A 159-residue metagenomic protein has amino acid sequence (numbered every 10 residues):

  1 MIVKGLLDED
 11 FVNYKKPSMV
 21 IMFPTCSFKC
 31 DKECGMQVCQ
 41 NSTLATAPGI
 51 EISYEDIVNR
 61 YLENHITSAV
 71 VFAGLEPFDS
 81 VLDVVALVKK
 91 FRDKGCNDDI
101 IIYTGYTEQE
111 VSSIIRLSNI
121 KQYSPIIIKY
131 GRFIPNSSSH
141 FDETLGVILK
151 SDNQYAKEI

Functional and structural regions predicted by a protein language model:
M1-D8, Y14-K16, S53-D56, N64: N-terminal, charge-rich interaction modules
F11-I52: Canonical Radical SAM [4Fe-4S] cluster-binding loop centered on the CxxxCxxC motif and its immediate flanking residues
M19, V70, I100-I102, Y130: Hydrophobic faces of well-ordered beta-strands that scaffold small-molecule active sites in alpha/beta enzyme cores
F23-T25, G74, I102-T104: A cross-domain feature marking catalytic cores of carbohydrate-active enzymes and several ubiquitous metabolic/repair
S27-F28, P77, E108-Q109, F133-S139: Conserved radical SAM core fold
L44-N59, F78-Q122: Canonical radical SAM enzyme core domain
I66-F91, H140-G146: Conserved glycine-rich "GG(E/T)P / GGGxP" loop and the immediately following alpha-helix in the radical SAM core
I126-I159: Classical nucleotidyltransferase
